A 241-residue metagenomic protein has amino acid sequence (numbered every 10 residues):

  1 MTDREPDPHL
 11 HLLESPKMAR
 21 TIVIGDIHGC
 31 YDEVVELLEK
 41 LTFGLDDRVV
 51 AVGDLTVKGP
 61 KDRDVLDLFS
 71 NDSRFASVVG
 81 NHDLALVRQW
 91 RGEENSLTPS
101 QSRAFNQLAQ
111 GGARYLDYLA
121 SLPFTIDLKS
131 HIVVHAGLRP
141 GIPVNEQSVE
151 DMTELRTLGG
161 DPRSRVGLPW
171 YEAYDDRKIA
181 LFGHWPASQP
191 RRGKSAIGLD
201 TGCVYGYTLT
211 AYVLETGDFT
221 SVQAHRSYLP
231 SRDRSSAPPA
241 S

Functional and structural regions predicted by a protein language model:
M1-E36, A237-S241: Short glycine- and acidic-rich boundary segments immediately preceding or forming the N-terminal edge of structured
H9-K17, T42, D67-F69, F124-D127 (+2 more regions): A short acidic-Thr-Gly-centered motif at the start of a beta-strand
P16, V149-S241: Acidic, His/Gly-rich catalytic cores of divalent-metal-dependent hydrolytic chemistry
R20, I24, C30-L97: Core catalytic region of metal-dependent phosphoesterases/phosphodiesterases, especially metallo-beta-lactamase-like
V23, S77-V78, D127, H131-A136 (+3 more regions): Short hydrophobic-aromatic micro-motifs
D26, D54, F69, G80-N81 (+5 more regions): Divalent metal-coordination and catalytic microenvironments
H28-E33, V57-P60, D83-V87, I126 (+3 more regions): Active-site environment of divalent metal-dependent phosphoester hydrolases
D62-V133, R139-P140, E146-V166: Active-site neighborhood of divalent metal-dependent phosphoester bond hydrolases
